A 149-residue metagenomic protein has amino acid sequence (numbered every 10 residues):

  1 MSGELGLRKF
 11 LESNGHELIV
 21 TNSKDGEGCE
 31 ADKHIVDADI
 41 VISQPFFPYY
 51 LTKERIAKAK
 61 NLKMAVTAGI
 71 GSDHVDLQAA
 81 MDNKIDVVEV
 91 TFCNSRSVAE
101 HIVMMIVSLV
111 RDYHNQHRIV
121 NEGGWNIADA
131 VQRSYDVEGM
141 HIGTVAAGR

Functional and structural regions predicted by a protein language model:
M1, N22-G26, P45-Y49, G69-S72 (+1 more regions): Short beta->alpha connector loops
M1-I40: N-terminal glycine-/charge-rich "phosphate-binding" loop or analogous flexible N-terminal tail
E27-A31, Y50-E54, V75: Short acidic active-site motifs
E54-N61: Short, conserved loop/helix-junction motifs that constitute active-site signature segments in enzyme catalytic cores
G71-H74, E89, C93, G148-R149: Residue-level detector of alpha-helix initiation sites
S72-I85: Rossmann-fold NAD(P)-binding glycine/threonine-rich loop
N83-I85, T91-V145: Phosphate-binding beta-alpha-beta segment of Rossmann-like dinucleotide-binding domains, i.e., the NAD(P)
